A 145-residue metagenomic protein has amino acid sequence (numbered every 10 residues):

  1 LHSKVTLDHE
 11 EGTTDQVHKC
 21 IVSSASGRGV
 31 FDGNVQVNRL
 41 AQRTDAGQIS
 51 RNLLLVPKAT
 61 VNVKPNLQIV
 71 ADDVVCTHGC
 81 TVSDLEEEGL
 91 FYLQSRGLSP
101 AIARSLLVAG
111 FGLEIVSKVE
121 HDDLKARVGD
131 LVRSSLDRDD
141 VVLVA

Functional and structural regions predicted by a protein language model:
L1-L98, G112-A145: Conserved beta-strand/loop scaffold segments within soluble protein domains that form the structured core and edges
